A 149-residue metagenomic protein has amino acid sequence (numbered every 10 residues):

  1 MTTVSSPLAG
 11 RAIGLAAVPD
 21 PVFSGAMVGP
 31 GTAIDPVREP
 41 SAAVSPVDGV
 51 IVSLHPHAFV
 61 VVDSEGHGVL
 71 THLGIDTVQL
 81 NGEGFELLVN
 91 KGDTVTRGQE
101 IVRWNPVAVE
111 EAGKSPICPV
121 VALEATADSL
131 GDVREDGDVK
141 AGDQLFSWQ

Functional and structural regions predicted by a protein language model:
M1-Q149: Contiguous, well-folded functional domains in the mature portion of proteins
